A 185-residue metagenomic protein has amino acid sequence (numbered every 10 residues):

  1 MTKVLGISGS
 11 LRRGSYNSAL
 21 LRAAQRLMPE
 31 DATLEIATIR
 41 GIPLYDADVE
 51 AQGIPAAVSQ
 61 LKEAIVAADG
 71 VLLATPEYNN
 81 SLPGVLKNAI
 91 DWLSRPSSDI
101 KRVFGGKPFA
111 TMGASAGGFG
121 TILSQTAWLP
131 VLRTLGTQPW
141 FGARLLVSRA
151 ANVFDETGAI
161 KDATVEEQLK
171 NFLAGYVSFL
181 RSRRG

Functional and structural regions predicted by a protein language model:
T2-D31: N-terminal beta1-alpha1 ligand-phosphate binding loop
V4, N17, L21, V58 (+4 more regions): A general structural signal for well-ordered alpha-helical segments in protein cores
L5, Q138-G185: Glycine-rich phosphate/pyrophosphate-binding loop and the adjoining helix
T33-L44, R102-V103, G136-E156: Mobile beta-alpha loop/short-helix "lid" or hinge segments that flank ligand
I39-P55: N-terminal beta-loop-helix "entrance" segment that forms/cooperates in small-molecule cofactor or anionic ligand
G53-G136: Helix-loop-strand module that forms the ligand-binding subsite of alpha/beta enzymes
